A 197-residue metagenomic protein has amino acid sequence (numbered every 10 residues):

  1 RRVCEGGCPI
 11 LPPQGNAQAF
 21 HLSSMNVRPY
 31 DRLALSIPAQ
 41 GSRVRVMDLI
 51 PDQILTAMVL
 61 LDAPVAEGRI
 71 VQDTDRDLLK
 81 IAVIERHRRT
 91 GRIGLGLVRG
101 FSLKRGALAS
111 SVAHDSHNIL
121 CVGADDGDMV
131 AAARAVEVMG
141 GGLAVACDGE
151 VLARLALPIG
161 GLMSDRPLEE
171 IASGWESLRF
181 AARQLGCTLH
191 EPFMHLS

Functional and structural regions predicted by a protein language model:
R1-S197: Active-site microenvironment of metallo-dependent hydrolases
